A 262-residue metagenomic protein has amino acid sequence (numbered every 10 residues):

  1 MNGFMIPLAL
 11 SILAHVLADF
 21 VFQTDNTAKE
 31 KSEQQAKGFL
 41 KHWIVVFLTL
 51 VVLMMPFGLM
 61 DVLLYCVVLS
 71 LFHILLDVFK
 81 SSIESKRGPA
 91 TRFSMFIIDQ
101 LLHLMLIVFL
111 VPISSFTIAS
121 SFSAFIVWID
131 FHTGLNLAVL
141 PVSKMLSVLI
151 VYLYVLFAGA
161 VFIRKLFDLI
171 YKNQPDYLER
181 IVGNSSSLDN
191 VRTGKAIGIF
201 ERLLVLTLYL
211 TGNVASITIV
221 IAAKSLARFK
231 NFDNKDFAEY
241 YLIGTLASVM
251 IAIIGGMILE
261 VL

Functional and structural regions predicted by a protein language model:
M1-S85, Q100-N184, A196-G198, L204-L210 (+2 more regions): Hydrophobic alpha-helical transmembrane segments
E84-G88, R92: Extended hydrophobic/aromatic-rich secondary-structure runs
T91, M95-D99: Alpha-helical multi-pass transmembrane bundles of energy-transducing inner-membrane proteins
S186-T193: Cytosolic juxtamembrane amphipathic/interface segments immediately preceding and feeding into a transmembrane helix
